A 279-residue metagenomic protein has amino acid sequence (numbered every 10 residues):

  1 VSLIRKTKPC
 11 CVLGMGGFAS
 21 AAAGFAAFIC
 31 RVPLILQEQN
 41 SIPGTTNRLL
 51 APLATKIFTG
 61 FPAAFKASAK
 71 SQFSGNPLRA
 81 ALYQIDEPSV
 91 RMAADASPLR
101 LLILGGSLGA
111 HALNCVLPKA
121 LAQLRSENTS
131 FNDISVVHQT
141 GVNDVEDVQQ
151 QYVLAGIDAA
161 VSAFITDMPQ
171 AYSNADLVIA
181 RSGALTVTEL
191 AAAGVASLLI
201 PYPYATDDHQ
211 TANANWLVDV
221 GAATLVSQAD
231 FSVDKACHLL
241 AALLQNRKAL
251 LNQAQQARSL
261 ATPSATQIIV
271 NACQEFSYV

Functional and structural regions predicted by a protein language model:
V1-L13, A19-I35, R48, P52: Glycosyltransferases and closely related glycan-assembly transferases that use nucleotide-activated donors
K8-C11, S173-T188, V195-A196: Acidic donor-binding loop of glycosyltransferase active sites
F28-S89: Active-site-proximal region of nucleotide-activated glycan assembly enzymes, centered on histidine/acidic-rich loops
C30, S173-A175, A191-I200, V220: Conserved donor-binding/catalytic loop of nucleotide-activated donor transferases
E87-V178, T211-N215, D219, V226-K235: Donor-nucleotide binding loops and adjacent catalytic segments primarily of GT-B fold Leloir glycosyltransferases
A180, A196-D207: Short hydrophobic beta-strand element within catalytic cores of glycosyltransferases and related nucleotide-activated
A249-P263: A short, well-ordered alpha-helix in the C-terminal region of glycosyltransferases
T262-V279: C-terminal alpha-helical cap of glycosyltransferases
